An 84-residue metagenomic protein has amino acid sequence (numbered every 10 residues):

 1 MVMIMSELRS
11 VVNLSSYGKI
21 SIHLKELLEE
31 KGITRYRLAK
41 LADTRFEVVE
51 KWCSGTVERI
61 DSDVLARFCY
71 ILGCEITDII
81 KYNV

Functional and structural regions predicted by a protein language model:
V2-I33: A short, Lys/Arg-rich alpha-helix, primarily the initiator
K25, Y36, A66: Residues within the helices of the helix-turn-helix
L28, A39, C69: The alpha-helix within a helix-turn-helix
E29, D43, S54, V84: Residue-level detection of the helix-turn-helix DNA-binding "recognition helix"
G32-K51: Short alpha-helical DNA-recognition segment
T56-R67: Short, basic-rich loop-to-helix N-cap that marks the start of a DNA-contacting helix
G73-V84: Short C-terminal boundary/hinge segments that cap the last helix of small helical domains
